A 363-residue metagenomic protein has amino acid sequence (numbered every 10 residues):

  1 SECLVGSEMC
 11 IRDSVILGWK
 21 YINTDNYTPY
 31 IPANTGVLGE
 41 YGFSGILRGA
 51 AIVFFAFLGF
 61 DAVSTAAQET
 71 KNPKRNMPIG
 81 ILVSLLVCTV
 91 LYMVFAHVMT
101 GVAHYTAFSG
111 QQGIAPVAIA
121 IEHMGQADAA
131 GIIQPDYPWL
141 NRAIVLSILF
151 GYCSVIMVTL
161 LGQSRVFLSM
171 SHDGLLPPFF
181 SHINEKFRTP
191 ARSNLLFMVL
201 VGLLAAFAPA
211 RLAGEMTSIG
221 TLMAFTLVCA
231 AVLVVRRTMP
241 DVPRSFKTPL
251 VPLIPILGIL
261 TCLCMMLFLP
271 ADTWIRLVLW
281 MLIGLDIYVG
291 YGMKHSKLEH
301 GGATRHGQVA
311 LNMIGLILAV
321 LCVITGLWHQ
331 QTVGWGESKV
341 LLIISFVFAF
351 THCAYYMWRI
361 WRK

Functional and structural regions predicted by a protein language model:
S1, F180-R188, F225-R276, I283-A319: C-terminal membrane-solvent junction of multi-pass transporters and transport-like membrane proteins
S1, F60-L91, H172, L176-H182 (+2 more regions): Hydrophobic, small-residue-rich membrane helices and short re-entrant helix-turn-helix hairpins that build
S1, L140-L146, F150, L203-A230 (+3 more regions): Transmembrane helix-loop boundary segments of multi-pass membrane transporters
E2-I11: Short, small-residue-biased leader/transition segments that mark boundaries at the very start of proteins
R12, I16, L85-H97, L195 (+8 more regions): Generic alpha-helical transmembrane segments of integral inner-membrane proteins, especially permease/transport modules
P32-E40, G80-M157, L175-M216: TM-loop-TM module centered on a large, flexible mid-protein loop between adjacent transmembrane helices in multi-pass
V53-M77, V235-M239, G290, K294-L298: Juxtamembrane interface elements at the cytosolic ends of transmembrane helices in multi-pass membrane proteins
D286-G292, V323-G326, F350-I360: Alpha-helical transmembrane segments
